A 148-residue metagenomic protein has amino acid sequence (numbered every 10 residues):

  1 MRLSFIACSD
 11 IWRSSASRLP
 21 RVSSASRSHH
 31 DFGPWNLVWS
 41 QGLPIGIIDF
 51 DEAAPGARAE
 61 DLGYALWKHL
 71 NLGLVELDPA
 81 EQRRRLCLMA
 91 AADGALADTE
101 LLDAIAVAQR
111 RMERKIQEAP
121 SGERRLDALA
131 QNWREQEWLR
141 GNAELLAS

Functional and structural regions predicted by a protein language model:
M1-P20, A25-H30, W35-S40, L86-A92: Conserved kinase catalytic-core helix
R21, A25-S26, H30, P55-R58 (+1 more regions): Short capping loops/turns at secondary-structure boundaries
S26, G33-K68: Catalytic activation segment of kinase domains across protein kinase-like and atypical kinase folds
P44, L62-Y64, L74, D127 (+1 more regions): Residues in and immediately flanking transmembrane alpha helices
D61-G94, Q109-Q117: Active-site activation/catalytic loop segments of kinase-like enzymes and analogous catalytic loops in related
D98: Binuclear metal-ion centers of metallo-dependent hydrolases, dominated by the metallo-beta-lactamase
L101-V107: Eukaryotic Ser/Thr/Pro-rich intrinsically disordered, low-complexity regulatory regions
M112-S148: ATP/Mg2+ or Mg2+-diphosphate-binding catalytic cores that bind nucleotide phosphates or diphosphates via glycine-rich
